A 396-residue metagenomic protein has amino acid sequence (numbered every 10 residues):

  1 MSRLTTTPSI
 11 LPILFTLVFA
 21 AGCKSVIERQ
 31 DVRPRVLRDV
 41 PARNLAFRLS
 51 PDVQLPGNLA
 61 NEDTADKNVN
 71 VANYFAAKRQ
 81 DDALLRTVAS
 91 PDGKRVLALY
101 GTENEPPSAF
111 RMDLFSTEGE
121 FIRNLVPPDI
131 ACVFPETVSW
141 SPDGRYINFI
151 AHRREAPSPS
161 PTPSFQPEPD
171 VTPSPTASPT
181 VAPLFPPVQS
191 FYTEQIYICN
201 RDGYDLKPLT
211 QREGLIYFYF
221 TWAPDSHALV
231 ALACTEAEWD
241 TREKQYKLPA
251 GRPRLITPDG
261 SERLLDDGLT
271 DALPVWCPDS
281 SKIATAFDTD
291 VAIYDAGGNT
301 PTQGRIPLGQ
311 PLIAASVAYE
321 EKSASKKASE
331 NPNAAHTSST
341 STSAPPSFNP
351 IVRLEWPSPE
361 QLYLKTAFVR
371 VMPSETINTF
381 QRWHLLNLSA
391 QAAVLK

Functional and structural regions predicted by a protein language model:
M1-A21: Sec-dependent bacterial lipoprotein signal peptides
C23-K396: Sequence signature of WD/YWTD-type beta-propeller architectures
